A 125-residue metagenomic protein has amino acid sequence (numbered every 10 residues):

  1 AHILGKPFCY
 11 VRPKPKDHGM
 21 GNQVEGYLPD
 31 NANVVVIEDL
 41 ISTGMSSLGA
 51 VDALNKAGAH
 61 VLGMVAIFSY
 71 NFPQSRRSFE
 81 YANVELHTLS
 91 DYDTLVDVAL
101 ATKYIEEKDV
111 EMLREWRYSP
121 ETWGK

Functional and structural regions predicted by a protein language model:
A1-V35, T43-G49: Short, glycine/charge-rich flexible loops or terminal/linker lids adjacent to PRPP-binding catalytic cores
Y10, V36, L62-A66: Short catalytic-loop micro-motif centered on adjacent basic/acidic residues
D52-K125: PRPP-dependent phosphoribosyltransferase catalytic core
